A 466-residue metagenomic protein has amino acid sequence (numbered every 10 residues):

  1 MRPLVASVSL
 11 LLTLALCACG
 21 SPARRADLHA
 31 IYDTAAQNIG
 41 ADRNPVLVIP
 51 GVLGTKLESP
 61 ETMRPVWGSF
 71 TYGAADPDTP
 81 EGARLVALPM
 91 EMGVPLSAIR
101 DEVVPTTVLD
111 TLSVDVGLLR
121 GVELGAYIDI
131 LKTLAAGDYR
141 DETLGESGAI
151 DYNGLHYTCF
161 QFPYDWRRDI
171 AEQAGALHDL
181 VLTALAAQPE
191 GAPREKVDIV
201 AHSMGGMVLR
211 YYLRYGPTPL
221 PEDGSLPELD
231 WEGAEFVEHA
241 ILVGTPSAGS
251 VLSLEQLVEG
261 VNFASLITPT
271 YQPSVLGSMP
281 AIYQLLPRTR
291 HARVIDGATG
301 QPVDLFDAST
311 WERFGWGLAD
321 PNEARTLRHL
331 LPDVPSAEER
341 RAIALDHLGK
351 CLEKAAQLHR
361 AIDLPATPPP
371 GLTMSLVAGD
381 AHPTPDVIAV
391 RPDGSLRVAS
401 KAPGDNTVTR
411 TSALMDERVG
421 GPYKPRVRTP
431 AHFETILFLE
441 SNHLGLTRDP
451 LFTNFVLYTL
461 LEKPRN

Functional and structural regions predicted by a protein language model:
M1-L4: Positively charged n-region of N-terminal signal peptides that target proteins for export
S7-C17: Bacterial N-terminal signal peptides
S7-V8, E228, P365: Generic detector of short alpha-helix boundary/capping microenvironments and adjacent low-complexity segments
V8, A201, A344-H347: Secondary-structure capping and boundary motifs in well-ordered enzyme cores
A18-V200, M204-M279, L285, A292-F306 (+5 more regions): N-terminal non-catalytic accessory region
G317, N322-N466: C-terminal subdomain of alpha/beta-hydrolase-fold enzymes, centered on the catalytic histidine and its supporting
